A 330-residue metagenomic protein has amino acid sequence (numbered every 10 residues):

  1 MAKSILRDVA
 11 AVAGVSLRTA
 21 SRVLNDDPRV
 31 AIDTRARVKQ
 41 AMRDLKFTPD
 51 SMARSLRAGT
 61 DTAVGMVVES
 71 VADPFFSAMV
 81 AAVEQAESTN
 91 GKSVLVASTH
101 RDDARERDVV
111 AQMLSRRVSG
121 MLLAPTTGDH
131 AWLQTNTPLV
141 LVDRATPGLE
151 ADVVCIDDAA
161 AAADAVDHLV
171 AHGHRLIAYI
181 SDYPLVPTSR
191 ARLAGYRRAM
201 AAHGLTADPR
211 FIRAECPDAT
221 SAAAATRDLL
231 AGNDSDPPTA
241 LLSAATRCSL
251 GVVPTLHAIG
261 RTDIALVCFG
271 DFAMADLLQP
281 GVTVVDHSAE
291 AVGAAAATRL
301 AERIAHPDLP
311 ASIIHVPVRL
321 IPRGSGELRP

Functional and structural regions predicted by a protein language model:
M1, A63-V67, V71-D167, A171 (+2 more regions): Alpha-helical recognition/docking segments in bacterial nutrient-uptake and carbohydrate-utilization systems
M1-T62, E327-P330: N-terminal helix-turn-helix DNA-binding module of bacterial transcription factors
L17-R22, L56-S70, H168, L176-D182: Short beta-strand segments enriched in small/hydrophobic residues
S51, E69-A78, V96-R105, T127 (+7 more regions): Hinge/beta->alpha junction and helix N-cap segments in small-molecule ligand-binding domains
R175-L176, A207-F211, R261-L266: Short acidic capping loops at alpha-helix termini that bridge into adjacent secondary structure
A231-P330: Flexible loop/turn connectors
